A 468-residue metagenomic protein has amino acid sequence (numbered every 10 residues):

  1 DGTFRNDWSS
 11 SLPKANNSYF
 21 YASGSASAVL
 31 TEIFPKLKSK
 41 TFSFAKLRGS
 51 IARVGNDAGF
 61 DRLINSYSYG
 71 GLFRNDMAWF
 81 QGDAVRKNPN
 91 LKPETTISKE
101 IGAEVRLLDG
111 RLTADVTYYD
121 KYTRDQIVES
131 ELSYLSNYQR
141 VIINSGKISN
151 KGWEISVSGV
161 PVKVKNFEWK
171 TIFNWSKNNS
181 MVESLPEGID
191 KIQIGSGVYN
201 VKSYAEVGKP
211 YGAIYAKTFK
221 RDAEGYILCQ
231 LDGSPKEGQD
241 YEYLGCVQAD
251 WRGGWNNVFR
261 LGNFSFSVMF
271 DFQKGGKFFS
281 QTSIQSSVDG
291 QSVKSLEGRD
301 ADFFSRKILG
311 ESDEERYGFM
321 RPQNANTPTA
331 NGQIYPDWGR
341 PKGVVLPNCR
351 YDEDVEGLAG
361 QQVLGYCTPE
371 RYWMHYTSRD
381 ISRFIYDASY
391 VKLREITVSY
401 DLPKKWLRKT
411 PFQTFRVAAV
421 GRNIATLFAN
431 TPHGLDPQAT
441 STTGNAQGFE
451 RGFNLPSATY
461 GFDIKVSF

Functional and structural regions predicted by a protein language model:
D1-E206, D380, I385-F468: Extracellular/periplasmic, surface-exposed regions of secreted and cell-surface proteins
R5-W8, G102, E237-D240, R252-W255: Short, hydrophobic/aromatic alpha-helical segments in well-folded domains
N6, L63, V85, N200 (+4 more regions): Intrinsic disorder/low-complexity segments
K40, T123, V258-Y376, D401-T459 (+1 more regions): C-terminal beta-signal and adjacent terminal beta-strands/loops of Gram-negative outer-membrane beta-barrel proteins
Q81-G82, S234-G238, Y372-I381: Short glycine/proline-rich turn/loop motifs
R111-T113, W251, G275-G276, S283: N-terminal hydrophobic signal/anchor transmembrane helix of membrane proteins
I143, W153, V160-V247, F278-Y366: Conserved small-residue
I172, K217, Q239, A249-G262 (+1 more regions): Conserved SET/PR-domain catalytic core that frames the SAM/AdoMet-binding pocket
